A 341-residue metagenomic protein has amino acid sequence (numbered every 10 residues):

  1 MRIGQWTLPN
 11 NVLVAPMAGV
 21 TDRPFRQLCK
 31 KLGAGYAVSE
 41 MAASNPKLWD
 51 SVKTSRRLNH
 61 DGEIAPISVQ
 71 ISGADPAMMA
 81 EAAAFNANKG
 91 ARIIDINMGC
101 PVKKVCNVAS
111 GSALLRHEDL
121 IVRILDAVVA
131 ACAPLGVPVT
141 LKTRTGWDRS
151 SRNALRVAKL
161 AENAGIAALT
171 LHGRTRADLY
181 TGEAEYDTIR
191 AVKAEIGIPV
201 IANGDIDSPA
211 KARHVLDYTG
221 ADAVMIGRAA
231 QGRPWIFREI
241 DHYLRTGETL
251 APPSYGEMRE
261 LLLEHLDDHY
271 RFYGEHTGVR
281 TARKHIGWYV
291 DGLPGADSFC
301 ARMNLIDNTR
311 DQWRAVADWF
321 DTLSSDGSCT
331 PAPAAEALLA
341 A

Functional and structural regions predicted by a protein language model:
M1-L13, K47-I67, C100-S110, A133-L141 (+1 more regions): N-terminal small/glycine-rich loop or linker at the start of catalytic domains across soluble metabolic enzymes
R2, M17-R92: Glycine-rich, positively charged N-terminal anion/phosphate-binding segment
G4, L8, V12-L13, A18 (+7 more regions): Alpha/beta catalytic cores of nucleotide-metabolism and tRNA/nucleoside-modifying enzymes
Q5, R57-Q70, D126-V129, Y186 (+2 more regions): Mobile, glycine- and charge-enriched loop segments and immediately flanking short secondary-structure elements within
M17-G19, A42-S44, S72-A74, G99-P101 (+4 more regions): Active-site beta-loop-alpha junctions enriched in small/polar residues
K31, A80-I94, M98-S110, E118-I198 (+1 more regions): Alpha/beta enzyme core
A37-V38, S68-Q70, D95-N97, T140 (+2 more regions): Conserved beta-strand positions in the central sheet of alpha/beta enzyme cores
H117-I124, L261-L262, A282: Hydrophobic alpha-helical membrane-association signature
